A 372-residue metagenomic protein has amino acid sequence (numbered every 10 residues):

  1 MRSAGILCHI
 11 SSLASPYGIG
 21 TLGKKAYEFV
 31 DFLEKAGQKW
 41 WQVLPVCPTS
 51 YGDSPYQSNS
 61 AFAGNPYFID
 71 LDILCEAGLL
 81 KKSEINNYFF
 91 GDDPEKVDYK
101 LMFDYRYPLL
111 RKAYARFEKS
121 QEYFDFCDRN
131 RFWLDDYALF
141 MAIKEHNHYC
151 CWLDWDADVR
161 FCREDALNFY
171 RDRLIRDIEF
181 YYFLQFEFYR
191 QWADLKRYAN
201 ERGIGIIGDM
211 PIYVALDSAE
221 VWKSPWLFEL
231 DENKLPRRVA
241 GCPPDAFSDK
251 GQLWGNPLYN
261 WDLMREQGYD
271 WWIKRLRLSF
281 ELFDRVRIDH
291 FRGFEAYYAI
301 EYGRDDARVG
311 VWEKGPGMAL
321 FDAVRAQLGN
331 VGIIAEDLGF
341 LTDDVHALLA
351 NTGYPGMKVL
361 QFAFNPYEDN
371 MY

Functional and structural regions predicted by a protein language model:
M1-S11, Y27: N-terminal regions that are enriched for targeting/export leaders and immediately downstream pro/stem segments
H9, S15, D53-Y189, V214-Y372: Alpha-amylase-like alpha-glycosidases and glucanotransferases acting on alpha-linked glucans and related
T21-F32, G268-L278: Short, acidic/polar
K24-T49, E281-F283: Catalytic domains of carbohydrate-active enzymes, especially glycoside hydrolases
L33, V43, F140, A199 (+3 more regions): Conserved, mostly hydrophobic/aromatic
E34, W192-N200, R325, L349-A350: Surface-exposed amphipathic alpha-helices with a cationic face
Y181, F186-V214: Conserved, well-ordered alpha-helix/loop/beta-strand core segments that scaffold catalytic motifs
